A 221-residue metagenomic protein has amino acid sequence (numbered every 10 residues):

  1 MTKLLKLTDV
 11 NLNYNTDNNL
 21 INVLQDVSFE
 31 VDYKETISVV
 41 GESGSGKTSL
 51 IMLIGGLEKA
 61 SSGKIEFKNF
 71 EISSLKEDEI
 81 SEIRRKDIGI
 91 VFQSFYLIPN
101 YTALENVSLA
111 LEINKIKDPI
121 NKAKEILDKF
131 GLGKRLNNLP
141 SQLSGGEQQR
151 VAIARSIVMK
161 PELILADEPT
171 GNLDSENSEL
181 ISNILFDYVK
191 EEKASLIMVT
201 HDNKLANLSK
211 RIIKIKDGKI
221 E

Functional and structural regions predicted by a protein language model:
V40-E42: The feature captures the beta-strand-to-loop junction immediately N-terminal to the Walker
G55: Helix-to-loop junction immediately C-terminal to a conserved catalytic motif
G63-E71: Conserved ABC transporter NBD signature motif
R85, N138-S141, M159, E192: Conserved signature/switch motifs of ABC ATPase nucleotide-binding domains
Y101-L109: Short coil-to-helix segment of the ABC ATPase nucleotide-binding domain corresponding to the Q-loop/switch region
L139-Q149: Conserved ABC ATPase signature
I164-D167: Catalytic Walker B motif of ABC-type/P-loop ATPase nucleotide-binding domains
